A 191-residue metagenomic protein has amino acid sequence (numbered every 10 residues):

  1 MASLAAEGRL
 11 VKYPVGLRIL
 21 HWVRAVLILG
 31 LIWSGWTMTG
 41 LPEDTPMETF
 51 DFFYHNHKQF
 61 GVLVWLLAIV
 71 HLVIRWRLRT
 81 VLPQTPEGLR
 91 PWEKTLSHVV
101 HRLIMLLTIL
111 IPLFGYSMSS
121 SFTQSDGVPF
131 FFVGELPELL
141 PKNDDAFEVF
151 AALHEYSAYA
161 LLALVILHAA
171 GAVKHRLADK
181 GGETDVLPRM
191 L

Functional and structural regions predicted by a protein language model:
M1-L191: Membrane-embedded alpha-helical bundles that constitute the cytochrome b-like, heme-associated redox core of multi-pass
